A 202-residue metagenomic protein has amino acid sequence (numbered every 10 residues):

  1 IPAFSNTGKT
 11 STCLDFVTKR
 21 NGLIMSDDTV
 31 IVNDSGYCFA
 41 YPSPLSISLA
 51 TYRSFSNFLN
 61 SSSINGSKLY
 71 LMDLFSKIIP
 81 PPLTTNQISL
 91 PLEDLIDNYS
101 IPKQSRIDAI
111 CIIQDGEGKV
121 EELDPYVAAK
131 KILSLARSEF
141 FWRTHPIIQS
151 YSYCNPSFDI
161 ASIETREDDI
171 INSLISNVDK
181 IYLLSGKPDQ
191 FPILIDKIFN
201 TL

Functional and structural regions predicted by a protein language model:
I1-A3, T18-M25, T29-L202: Glycine-rich, often acidic-flanked micro-motifs that create phosphate/phosphodiester-binding or positioning elements
N6: Metabolite-binding pocket within alpha/beta catalytic cores that recognizes anionic/polar moieties
K9: Conserved lysine of the Walker
T12: Hydrophobic positions on the alpha1 helix immediately C-terminal to the Walker A/P-loop
D15: Alpha-helical scaffold segments in soluble metabolic enzymes
